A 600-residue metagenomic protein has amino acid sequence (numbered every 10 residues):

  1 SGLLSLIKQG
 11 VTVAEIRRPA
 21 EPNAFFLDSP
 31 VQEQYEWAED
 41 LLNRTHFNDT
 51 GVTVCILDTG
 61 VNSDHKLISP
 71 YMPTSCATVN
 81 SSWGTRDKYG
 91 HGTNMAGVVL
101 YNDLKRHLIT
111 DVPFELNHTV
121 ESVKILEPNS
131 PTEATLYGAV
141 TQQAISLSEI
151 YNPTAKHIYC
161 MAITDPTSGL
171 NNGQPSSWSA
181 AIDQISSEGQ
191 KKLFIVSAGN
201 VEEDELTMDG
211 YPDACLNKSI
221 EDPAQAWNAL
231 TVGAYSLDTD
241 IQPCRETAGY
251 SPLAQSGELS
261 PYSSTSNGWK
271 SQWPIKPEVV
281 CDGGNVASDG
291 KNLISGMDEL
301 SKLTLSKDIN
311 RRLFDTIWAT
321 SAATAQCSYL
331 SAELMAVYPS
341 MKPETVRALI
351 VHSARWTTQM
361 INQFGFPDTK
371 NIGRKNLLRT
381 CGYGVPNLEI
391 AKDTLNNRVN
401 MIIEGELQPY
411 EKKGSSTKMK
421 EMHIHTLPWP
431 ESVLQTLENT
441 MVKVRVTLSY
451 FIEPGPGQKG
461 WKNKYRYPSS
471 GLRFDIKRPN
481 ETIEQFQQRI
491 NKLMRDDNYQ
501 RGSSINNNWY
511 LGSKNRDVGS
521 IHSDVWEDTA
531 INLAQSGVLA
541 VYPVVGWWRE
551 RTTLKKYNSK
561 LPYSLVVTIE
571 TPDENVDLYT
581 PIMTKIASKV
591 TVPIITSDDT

Functional and structural regions predicted by a protein language model:
S1-N43: Autoinhibitory propeptides
L42-S75, S82-L136, G189-K191, Q225-A229 (+3 more regions): Subtilisin-like serine protease catalytic core
T59-N80, Y235-P252, L259-T324: Catalytic-core environment of secreted peptidases
L126-N228, S236-T239, R311-W318, A322-T324: Substrate-binding/access-modulating region of protease and related hydrolase catalytic domains
A323-V337: Short, small-residue alpha-helix embedded
P343-E344, H352, W356, C381 (+1 more regions): Hard-cation-handling environments
N371-P468, L472: Secreted peptidase-domain scaffold signal
M441-T600: Long mid-to-C-terminal assembly/interaction modules of large eukaryotic proteins
